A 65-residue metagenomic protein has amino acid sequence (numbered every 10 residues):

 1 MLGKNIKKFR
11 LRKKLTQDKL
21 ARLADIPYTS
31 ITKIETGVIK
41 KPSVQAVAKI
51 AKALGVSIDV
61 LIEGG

Functional and structural regions predicted by a protein language model:
K4-L23: Short basic helix-loop element that most often maps to the first helix and adjoining turn of HTH DNA-binding modules
I6, L20, I31-I34, L61: Conserved hydrophobic/aromatic packing and binding residues within compact polymer-binding modules
I26-K41: Recognition helix of helix-turn-helix/homeodomain-like DNA-binding domains that insert into the DNA major groove
Q45-V60: DNA major-groove recognition helix of helix-turn-helix/homeodomain DNA-binding modules
